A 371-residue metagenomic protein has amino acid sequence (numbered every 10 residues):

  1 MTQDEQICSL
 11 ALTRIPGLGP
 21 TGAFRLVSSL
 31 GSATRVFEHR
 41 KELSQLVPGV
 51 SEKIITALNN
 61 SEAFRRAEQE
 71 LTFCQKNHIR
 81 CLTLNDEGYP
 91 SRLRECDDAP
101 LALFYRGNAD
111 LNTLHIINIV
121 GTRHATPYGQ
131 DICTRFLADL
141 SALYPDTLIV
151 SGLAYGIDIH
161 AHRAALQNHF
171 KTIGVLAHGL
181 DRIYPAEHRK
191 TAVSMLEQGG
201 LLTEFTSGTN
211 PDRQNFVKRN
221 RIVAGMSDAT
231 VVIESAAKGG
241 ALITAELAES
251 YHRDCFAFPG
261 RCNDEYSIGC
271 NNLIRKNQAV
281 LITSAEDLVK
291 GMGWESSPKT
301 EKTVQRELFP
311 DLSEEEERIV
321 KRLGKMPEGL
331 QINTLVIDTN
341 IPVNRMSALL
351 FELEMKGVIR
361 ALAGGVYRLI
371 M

Functional and structural regions predicted by a protein language model:
M1-G88, L273, K356-G365, I370-M371: Short, small/acidic-rich helices and loops at N termini and domain boundaries of DNA replication/processing enzymes
T2-Q3, Q75, T83-M371: Glycine-biased, small-residue-rich flexible motifs in mid-sequence functional cores and linkers
